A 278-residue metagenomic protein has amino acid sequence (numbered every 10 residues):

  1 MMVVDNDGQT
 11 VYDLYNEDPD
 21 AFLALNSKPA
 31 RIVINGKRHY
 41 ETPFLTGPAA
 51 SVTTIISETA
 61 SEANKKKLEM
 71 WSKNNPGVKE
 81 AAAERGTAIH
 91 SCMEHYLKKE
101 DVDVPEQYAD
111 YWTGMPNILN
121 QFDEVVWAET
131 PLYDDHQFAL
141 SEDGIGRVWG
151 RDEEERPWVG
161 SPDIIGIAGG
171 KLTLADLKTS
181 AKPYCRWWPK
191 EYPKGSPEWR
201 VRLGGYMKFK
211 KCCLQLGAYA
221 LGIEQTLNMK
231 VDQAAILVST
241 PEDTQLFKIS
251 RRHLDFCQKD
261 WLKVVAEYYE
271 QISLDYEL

Functional and structural regions predicted by a protein language model:
M1-V159: Metal-dependent nuclease catalytic cores that hydrolyze phosphodiester bonds in DNA/RNA, characterized by
P48, K98, N120, L227 (+2 more regions): Amphipathic alpha-helical interaction segments
P105-E106, L274-L278: Short, flexible loop/turn segments with low-complexity composition
T130-L274: Mg2+/Mn2+-dependent nuclease catalytic core
